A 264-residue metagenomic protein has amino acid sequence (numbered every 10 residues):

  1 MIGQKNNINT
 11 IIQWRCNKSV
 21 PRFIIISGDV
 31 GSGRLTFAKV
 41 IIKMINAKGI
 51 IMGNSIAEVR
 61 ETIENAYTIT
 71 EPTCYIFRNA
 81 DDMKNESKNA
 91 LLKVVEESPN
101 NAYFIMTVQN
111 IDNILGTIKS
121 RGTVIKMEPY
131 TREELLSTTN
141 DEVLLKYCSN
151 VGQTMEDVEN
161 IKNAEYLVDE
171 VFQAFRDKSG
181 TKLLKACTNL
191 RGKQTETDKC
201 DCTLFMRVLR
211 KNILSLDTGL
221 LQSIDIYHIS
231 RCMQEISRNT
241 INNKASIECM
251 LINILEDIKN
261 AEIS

Functional and structural regions predicted by a protein language model:
M1-A38, K43-N46, N100-N101, Q109-V208 (+1 more regions): Charged, glycine-rich active-site and insertion segments that engage polyanionic ligands
I2-K5, G53-A57: Conserved phosphate-coordination/catalytic loops
N9-R15, S55-I76, D82, E86-V94: Conserved alpha-helical scaffold flanking the Walker A/P-loop in AAA+ ATPase domains
P21-I42, R60-F77, D82: Conserved ASCE/P-loop NTPase catalytic core
I45-N54: Conserved catalytic segments around the Walker B and adjacent sensor/switch elements of P-loop NTPase domains
M52, F77, F104, T195: Short gly/ser-rich anion-binding loops that grip negatively charged ligand groups
Y67, E86-Q109, G116: Conserved catalytic/switch belt of AAA+ P-loop NTPases
